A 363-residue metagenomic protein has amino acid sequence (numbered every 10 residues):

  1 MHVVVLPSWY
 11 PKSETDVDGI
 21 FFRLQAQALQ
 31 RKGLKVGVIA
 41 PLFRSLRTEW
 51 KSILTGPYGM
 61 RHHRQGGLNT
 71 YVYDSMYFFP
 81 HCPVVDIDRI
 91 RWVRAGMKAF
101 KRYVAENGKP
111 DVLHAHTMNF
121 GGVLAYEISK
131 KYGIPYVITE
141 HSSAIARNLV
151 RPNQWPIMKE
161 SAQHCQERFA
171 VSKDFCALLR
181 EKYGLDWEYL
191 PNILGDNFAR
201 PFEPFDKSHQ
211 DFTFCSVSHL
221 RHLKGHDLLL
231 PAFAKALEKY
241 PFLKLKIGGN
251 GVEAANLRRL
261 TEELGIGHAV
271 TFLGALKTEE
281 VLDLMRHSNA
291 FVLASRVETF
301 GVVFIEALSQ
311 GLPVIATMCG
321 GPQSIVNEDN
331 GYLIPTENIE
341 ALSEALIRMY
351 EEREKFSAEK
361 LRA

Functional and structural regions predicted by a protein language model:
M1-G66: N-terminal subdomain of nucleotide-sugar transferases
V4, D206-K224, L230-F233, K246: Conserved donor-binding/catalytic core segment of Leloir-type glycosyltransferases
D174, I193: Carbohydrate-associated surface elements
R258-L276: Nucleotide-activated donor-binding/catalytic signature segment of Leloir-type glycosyltransferases, i.e., the conserved
A275-L276, D283-S288: Short alpha-helical donor nucleotide-sugar binding micro-motif in glycosyltransferases
R296: Aromatic "clamp/platform" in nucleotide-sugar-dependent glycosyltransferases that forms part of the donor/acceptor
P313-A316: Short hydrophobic beta-strand element within catalytic cores of glycosyltransferases and related nucleotide-activated
E328, Y332-I339, R348-E354: Conserved acidic donor-binding segment of nucleotide-sugar-dependent glycosyltransferases
